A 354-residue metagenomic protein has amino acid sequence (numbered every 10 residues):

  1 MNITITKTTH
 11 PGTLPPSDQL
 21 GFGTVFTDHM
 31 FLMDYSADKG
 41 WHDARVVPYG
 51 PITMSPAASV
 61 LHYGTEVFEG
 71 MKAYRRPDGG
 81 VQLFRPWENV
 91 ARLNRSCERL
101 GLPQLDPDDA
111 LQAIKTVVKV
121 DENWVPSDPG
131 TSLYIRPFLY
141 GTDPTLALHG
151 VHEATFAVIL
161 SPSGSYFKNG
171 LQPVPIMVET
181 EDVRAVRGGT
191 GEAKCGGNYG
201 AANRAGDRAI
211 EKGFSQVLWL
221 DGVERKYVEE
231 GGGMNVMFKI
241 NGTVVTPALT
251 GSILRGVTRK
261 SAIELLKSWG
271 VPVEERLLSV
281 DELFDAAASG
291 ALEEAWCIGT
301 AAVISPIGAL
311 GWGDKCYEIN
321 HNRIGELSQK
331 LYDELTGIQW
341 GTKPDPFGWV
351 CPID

Functional and structural regions predicted by a protein language model:
M1-V117, F138, T145-D354: Helix-start/capping segments and mature chain N-termini
P126-R136, Y140: Extended, Lys/Arg-enriched charged tracts that mediate electrostatic binding to polyanionic substrates
